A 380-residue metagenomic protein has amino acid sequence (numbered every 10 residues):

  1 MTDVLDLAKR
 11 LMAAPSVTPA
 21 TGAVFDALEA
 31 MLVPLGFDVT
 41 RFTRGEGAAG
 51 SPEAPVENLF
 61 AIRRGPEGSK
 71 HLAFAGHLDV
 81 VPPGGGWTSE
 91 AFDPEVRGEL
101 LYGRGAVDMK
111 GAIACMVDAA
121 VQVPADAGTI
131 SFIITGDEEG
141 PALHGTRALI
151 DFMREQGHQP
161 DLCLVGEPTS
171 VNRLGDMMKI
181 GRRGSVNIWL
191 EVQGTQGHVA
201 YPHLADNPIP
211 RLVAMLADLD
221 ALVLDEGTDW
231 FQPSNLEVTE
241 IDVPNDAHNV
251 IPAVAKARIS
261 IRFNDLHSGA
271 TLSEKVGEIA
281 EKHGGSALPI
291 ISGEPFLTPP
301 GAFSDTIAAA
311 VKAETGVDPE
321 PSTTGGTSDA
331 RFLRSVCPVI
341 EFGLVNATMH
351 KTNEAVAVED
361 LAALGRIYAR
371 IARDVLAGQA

Functional and structural regions predicted by a protein language model:
M1-A73, V80-P83, V254-S260, T271-E278 (+2 more regions): N-terminal helical capping/dimerization or prosegment-like subdomains of hydrolases acting on amide or phosphate bonds
V39, A61, P94-V96, V238-I241: A structural signal for short hydrophobic beta-strand segments in well-ordered beta-sheet cores
T40, L72-F74, I133, L164 (+1 more regions): Hydrophobic/aromatic beta-strand patches that form the interior of the parallel beta-sheet core in alpha/beta enzyme
S69-I134, A363: Active-site metal-coordination/substrate-binding segment of hydrolases, especially metallo-dependent peptidases
P82, P168-R173, I180, V186-A380: Metal-dependent amide/peptide-bond hydrolase catalytic core, centered on the "pita-bread" metallohydrolase fold
M109-G181, T228, A380: Acidic/histidine-rich catalytic neighborhood of metal-dependent amide-processing enzymes
